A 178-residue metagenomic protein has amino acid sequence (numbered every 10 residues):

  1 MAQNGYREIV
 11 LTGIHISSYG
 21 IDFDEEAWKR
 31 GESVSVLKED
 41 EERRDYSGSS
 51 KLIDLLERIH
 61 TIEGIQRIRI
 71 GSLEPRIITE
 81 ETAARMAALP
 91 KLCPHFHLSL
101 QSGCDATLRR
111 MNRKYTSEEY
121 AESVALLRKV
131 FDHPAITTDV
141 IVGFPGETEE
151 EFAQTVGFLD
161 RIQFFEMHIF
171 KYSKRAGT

Functional and structural regions predicted by a protein language model:
N4-E149: Conserved SAM/AdoMet-binding glycine-rich loop
E150-T178: C-terminal, non-catalytic macromolecule-binding modules
